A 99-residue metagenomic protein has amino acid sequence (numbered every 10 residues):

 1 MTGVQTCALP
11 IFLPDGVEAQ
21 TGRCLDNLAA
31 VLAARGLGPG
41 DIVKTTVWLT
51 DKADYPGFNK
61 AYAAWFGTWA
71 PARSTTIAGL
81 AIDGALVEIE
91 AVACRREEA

Functional and structural regions predicted by a protein language model:
M1-C7: Single conserved hydrophobic/aromatic residue that forms the stacking wall/gate of nucleotide- or nucleobase-binding
A8-A99: Short, polar/acidic, helix-capping and beta-turn segments at strand->helix junctions that line the mouths
